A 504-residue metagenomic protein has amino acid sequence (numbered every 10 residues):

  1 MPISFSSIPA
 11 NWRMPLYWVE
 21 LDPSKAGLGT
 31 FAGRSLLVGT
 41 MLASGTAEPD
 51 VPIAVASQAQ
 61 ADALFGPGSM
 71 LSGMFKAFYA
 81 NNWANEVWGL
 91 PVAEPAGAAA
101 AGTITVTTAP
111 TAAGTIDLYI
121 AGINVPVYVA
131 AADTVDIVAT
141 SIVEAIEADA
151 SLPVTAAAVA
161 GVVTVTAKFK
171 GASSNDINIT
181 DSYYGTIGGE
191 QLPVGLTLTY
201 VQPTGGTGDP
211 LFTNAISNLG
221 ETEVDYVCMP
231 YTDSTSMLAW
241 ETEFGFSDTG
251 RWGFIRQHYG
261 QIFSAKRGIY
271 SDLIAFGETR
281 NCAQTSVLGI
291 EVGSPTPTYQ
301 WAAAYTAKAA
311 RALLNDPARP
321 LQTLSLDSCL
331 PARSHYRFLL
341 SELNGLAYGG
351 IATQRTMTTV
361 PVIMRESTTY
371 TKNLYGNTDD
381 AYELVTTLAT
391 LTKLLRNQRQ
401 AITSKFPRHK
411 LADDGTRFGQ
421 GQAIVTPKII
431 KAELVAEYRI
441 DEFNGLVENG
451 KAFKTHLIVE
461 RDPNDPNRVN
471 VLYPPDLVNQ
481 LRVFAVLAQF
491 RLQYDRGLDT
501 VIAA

Functional and structural regions predicted by a protein language model:
M1-W88, T323-S328, E342-A504: Structured, hydrophobic secondary-structure cores that serve as assembly/anchoring elements
L36-V38, Y79-W83, E144, L219-T416 (+1 more regions): A glycine- and small-residue-enriched flexible loop/hinge signal that marks low-structured segments
S57-F65, T108-N178, V227: Extended, beta-strand-rich, solvent-exposed assembly scaffolds of outer structural proteins
G97-P110: Disulfide-bonded cysteine-rich modules in secreted/extracellular proteins, activating on the conserved Cys frameworks
V106-T108, A131-D133, A158, G206-N214 (+1 more regions): Surface-exposed ligand/attachment interfaces on beta-rich extracellular proteins
P110-A112, I116-Y119, Y184-P210, L219: Bacterial flagellar/type III secretion structural subunits and associated motility module proteins, recognized via
Y119, S173-G189, T242, L487-F490: Extended Gly/Ser/Thr-rich low-complexity repeat segments, especially those forming or decorating extracellular
D136-V143, F212-I216, M237, E241 (+1 more regions): Extracytoplasmic/secreted envelope proteins and their assembly/folding machinery, especially bacterial periplasmic
